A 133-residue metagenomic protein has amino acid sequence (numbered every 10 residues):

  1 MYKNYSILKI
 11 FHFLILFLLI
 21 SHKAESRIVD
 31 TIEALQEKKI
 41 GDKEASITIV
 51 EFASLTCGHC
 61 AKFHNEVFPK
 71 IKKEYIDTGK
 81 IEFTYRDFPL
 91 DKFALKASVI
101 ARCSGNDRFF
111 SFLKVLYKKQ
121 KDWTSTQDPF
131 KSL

Functional and structural regions predicted by a protein language model:
M1-I7: N-terminal secretory signal peptides that target proteins for export/translocation
K9-S21: Bacterial N-terminal signal peptides
H22-S26: Sec/Tat signal peptide C-region and signal peptidase I cleavage site
D30-I47: A short beta-strand-turn-helix
K39, L55-G58, K118-Q120: A short, structure-level motif marking secondary-structure boundaries and short turns
I40-D42, V50, E74-I76: Generic structural signal for beta-strand residues in well-ordered domains
K43-A61, F83: Short active-site neighborhood of thiol/selenol oxidoreductases, capturing the structured segment around
A61-L133: Structural alpha/beta surface segment adjacent to cysteine/selenocysteine redox centers across thiol/disulfide enzymes
